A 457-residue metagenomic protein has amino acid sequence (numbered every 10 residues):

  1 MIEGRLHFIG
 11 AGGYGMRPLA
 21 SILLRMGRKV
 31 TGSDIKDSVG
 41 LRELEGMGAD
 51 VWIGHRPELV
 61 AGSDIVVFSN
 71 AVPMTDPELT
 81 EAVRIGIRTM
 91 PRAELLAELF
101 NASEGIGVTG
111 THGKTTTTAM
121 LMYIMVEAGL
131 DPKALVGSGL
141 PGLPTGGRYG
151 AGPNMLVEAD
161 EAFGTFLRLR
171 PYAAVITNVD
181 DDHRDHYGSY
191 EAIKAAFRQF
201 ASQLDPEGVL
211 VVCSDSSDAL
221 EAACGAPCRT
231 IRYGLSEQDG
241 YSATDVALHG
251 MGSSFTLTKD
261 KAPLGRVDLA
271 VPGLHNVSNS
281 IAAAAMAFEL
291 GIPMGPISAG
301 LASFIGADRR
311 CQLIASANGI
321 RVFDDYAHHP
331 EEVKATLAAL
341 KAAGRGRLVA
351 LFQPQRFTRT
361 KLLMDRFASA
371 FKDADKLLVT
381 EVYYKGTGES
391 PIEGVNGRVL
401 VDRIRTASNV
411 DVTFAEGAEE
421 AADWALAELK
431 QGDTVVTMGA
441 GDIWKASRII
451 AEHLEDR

Functional and structural regions predicted by a protein language model:
M1-L95, S242, L264, P272 (+1 more regions): N-terminal leader/targeting and accessory segments in enzymes
I2, I22-R28, E45, L59 (+4 more regions): Phosphate-binding loop of NTP-binding sites
I2-H7, G15, L19-M26, G250-G252 (+1 more regions): Nucleotide phosphate-binding/pyrophosphate-handling subdomain across enzymes that bind or process nucleotide phosphates
F8, G32, A134, A174 (+5 more regions): Structural beta-sheet core signal
R28-I35, V209-S214, V349-Q353, A374-G386: Short internal beta-strands
S33-D34, W52-H55, M90-E94, L135-S138 (+4 more regions): Beta-strand->loop->alpha-helix junctions that form or flank phosphate-binding loops in nucleotide-handling enzymes
A368-Q431: C-terminal helical cap/extension that packs against the catalytic core of soluble nucleotide-cofactor enzymes
